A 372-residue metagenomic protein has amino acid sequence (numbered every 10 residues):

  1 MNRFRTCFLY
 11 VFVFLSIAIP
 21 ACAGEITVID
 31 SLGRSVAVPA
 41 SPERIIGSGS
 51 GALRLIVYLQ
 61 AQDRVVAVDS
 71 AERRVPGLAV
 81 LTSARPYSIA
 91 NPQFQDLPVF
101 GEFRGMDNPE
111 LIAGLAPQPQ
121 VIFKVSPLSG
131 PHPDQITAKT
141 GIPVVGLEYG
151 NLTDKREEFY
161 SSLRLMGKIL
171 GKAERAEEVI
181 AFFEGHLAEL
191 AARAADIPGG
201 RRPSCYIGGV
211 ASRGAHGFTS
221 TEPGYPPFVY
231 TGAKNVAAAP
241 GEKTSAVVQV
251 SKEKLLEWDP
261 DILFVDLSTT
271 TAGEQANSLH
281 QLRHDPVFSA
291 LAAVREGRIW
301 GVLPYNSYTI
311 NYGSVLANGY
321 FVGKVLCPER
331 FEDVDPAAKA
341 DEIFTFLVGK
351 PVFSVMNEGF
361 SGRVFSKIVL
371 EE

Functional and structural regions predicted by a protein language model:
M1-T6: Positively charged n-region of N-terminal signal peptides that target proteins for export
F8-A18: Bacterial N-terminal signal peptides
A21-E25: Boundary at the C-terminal end of the N-terminal hydrophobic targeting segment
V28, S35, H132-G214, A237-A238 (+3 more regions): Extracytoplasmic substrate-binding proteins
I46-S48, V66-D69, Q120-V125, V144-E148 (+5 more regions): Structural recognition of the beta-strand scaffold that forms the well-ordered cores of secreted hydrolase catalytic
G47-G49, L53-A116, V121-P127, V236: A short, structured surface patch at a secondary-structure boundary
S220-A246: Alpha-helical, coiled-coil/dimerization segments enriched in small aliphatic residues
A237-F288: Pocket-lining segment of extracytoplasmic ligand-binding domains
